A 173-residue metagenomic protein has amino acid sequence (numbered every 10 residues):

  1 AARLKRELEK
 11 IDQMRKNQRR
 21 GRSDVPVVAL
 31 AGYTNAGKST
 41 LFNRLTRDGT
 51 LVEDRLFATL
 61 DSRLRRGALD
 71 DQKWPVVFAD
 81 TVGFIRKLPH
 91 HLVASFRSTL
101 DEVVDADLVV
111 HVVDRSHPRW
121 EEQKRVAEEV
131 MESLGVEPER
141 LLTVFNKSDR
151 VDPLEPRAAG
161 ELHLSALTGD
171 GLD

Functional and structural regions predicted by a protein language model:
A2-L108: Conserved G1/Walker A P-loop phosphate-binding module
L4, L167, G171-D173: C-terminal end of P-loop GTPase domains and the immediately downstream helical coupling element
G49-T50, R86-K87, W120, D152-P153 (+1 more regions): Conserved protein kinase catalytic core
L69-W74, F96-H163, L167-T168: Conserved C-terminal guanine-recognition region of P-loop GTPase G domains, centered on the G4
